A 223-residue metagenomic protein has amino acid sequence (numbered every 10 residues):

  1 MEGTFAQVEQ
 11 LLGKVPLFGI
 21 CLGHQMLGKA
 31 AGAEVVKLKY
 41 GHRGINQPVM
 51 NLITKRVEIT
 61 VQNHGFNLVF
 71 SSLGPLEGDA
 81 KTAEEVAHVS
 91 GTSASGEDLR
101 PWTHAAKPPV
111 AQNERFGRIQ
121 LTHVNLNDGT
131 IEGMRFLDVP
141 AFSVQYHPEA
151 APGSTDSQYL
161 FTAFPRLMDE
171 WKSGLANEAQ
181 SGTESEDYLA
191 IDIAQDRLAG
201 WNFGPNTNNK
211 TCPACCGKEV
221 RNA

Functional and structural regions predicted by a protein language model:
M1-L76, S154, T162-A163, P213: Cysteine-nucleophile active-site neighborhood
F18, T122, F142: Conserved Rossmann-like nucleotide-binding pocket used by diverse enzymes that bind dinucleotide cofactors
L27-V36, T54-Q62, L76-T82, H88-S93 (+3 more regions): Noncatalytic linker/hinge segments flanking ATPase motor cores
V49, M134, V144, F164: Hydrophobic, well-ordered secondary-structure elements that form the walls of internal hydrophobic environments
R56-V139, L189-N222: Catalytic beta-strand/loop cores that center a nucleophilic Ser/Cys/Thr and support acyl-enzyme chemistry
P140-Y146: Short FAD-binding loop at a beta-strand-to-alpha-helix junction that anchors the flavin cofactor in diverse
Y146-A223: Acyltransferase
